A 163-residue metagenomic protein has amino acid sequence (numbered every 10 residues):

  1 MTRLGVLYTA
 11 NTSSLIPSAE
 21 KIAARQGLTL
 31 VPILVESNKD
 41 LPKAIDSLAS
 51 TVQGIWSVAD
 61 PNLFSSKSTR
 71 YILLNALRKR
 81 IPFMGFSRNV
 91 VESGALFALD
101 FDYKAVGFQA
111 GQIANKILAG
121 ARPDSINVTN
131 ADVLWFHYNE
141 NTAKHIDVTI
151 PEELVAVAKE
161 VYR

Functional and structural regions predicted by a protein language model:
M1-R163: Short hydrophobic alpha-helices and adjacent helix-cap/hinge residues
